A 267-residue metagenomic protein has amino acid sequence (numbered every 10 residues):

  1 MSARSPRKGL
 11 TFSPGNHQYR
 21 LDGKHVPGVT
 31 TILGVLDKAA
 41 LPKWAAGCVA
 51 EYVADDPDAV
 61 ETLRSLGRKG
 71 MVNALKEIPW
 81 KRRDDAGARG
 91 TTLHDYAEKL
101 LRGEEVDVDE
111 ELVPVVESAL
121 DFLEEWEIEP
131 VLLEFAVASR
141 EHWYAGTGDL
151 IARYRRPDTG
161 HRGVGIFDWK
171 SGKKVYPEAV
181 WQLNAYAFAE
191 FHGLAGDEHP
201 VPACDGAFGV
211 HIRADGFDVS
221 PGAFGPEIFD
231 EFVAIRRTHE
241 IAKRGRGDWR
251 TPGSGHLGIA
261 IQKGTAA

Functional and structural regions predicted by a protein language model:
M1-A145: Metal-dependent nuclease catalytic cores that hydrolyze phosphodiester bonds in DNA/RNA, characterized by
M1-S13, Q18, T159-G160, D248-A267: Glycine- and charge-rich intrinsically disordered segments
D109, V137-R237, A242-G245, T251-K263: Nucleic-acid nuclease catalytic cores
